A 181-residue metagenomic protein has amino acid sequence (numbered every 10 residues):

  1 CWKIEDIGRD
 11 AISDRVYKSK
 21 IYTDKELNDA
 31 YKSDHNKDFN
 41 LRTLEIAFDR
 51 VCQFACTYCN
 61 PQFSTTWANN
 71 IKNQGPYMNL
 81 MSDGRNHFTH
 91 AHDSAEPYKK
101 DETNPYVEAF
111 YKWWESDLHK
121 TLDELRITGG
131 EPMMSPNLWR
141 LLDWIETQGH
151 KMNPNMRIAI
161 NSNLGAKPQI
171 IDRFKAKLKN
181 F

Functional and structural regions predicted by a protein language model:
C1-D49, Y58, Q62-R85: Flexible mid-to-C-terminal extensions adjoining Fe-S/redox cofactors in radical SAM and related proteins
K3, K112, R140, A176: Charged/polar, solvent-exposed surface patches and flexible loops
K25-K37, E102-S116, P168-K175: A Trp-anchored, charged/polar loop motif used as the substrate-binding/catalytic surface of acyl/ester-handling
L41-V51, Q62-P105, K120-P136, Q148-I170 (+1 more regions): Core AdoMet radical
L44, F110-W113, T121, L141: Alpha-helical packing segments of well-folded alpha/beta enzyme cores
F54: Glycine-centered loop/turn positions within well-structured domains that cap or flank conserved ligand/cofactor-binding
T57, I127, R140-D143: A broad, structural surface signal
N137-W144, I170-F174: A short acidic, amphipathic alpha-helical/loop segment
